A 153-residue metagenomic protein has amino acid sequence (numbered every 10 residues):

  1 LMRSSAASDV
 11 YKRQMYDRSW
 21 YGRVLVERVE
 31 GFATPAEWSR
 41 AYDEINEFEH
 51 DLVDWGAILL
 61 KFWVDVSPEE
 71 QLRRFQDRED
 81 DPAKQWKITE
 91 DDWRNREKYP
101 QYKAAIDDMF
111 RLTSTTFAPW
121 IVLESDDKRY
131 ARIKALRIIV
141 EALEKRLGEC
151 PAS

Functional and structural regions predicted by a protein language model:
L1-A7, Y11: Single conserved hydrophobic/aromatic residue that forms the stacking wall/gate of nucleotide- or nucleobase-binding
S8-D9, D51-A57, T113-T115: Conserved catalytic network of the ASCE P-loop NTPase/AAA+ motor domain
M15: Conserved phosphate-interacting/catalytic interface
W20-G22, V66-E69, D127-R129: Short, solvent-exposed loop/turn segments at secondary-structure junctions
R23-E27: Conserved AAA+/SF3 P-loop NTPase catalytic/coupling segment centered on the Walker-B
R28-E44, L52-A104, A152-S153: A glycine- and Lys/Arg-enriched "phosphate-lid" helix/loop adjacent to the NTP-binding pocket of small-molecule kinases
A104-S153: NTP-dependent small-molecule kinase module
